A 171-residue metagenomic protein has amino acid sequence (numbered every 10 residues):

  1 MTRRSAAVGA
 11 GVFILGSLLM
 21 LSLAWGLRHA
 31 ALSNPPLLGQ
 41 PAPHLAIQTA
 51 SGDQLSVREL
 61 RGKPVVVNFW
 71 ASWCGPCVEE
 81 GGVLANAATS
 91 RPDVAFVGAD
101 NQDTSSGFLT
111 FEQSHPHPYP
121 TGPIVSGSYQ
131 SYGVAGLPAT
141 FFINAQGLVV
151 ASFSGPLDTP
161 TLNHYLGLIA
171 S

Functional and structural regions predicted by a protein language model:
M1-H44, N163-Y165, S171: N-terminal targeting signals for export/organelle localization
H44-V65, A88: A short beta-strand-turn-helix
K63-V65, W70-W73, Q146: Short pre-active-site segment immediately N-terminal to redox-active cysteine/selenocysteine motifs in thiol-based
P64-V65, V94, P138: Alpha/beta-hydrolase fold active-site loops
F69-N86: Conserved redox-active cysteine motifs that mediate thiol-disulfide chemistry, especially di-cysteine Cys-X(1-2)-Cys
V97, Q102, L109-Q146: Short, internal strand/loop/helix patches that form the active-site neighborhood or redox-interaction surface
A139-F141, A145-S171: Non-catalytic, surface beta->alpha helical segment in thiol-disulfide oxidoreductase systems
